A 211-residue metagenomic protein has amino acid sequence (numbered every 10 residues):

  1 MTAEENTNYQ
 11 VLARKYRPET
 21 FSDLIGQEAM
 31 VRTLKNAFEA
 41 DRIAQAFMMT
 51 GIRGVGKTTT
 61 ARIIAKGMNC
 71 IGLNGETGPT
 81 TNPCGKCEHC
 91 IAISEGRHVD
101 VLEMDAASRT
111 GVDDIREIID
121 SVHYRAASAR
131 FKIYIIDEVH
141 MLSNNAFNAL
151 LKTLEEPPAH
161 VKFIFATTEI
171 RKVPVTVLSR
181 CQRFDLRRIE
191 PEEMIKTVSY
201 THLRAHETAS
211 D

Functional and structural regions predicted by a protein language model:
M1-R183, R187-K196: P-loop/Walker A NTP-binding region and its immediately flanking N-terminal helices in P-loop NTPase folds
H202-A205, A209-D211: Single conserved hydrophobic/aromatic residue that forms the stacking wall/gate of nucleotide- or nucleobase-binding
